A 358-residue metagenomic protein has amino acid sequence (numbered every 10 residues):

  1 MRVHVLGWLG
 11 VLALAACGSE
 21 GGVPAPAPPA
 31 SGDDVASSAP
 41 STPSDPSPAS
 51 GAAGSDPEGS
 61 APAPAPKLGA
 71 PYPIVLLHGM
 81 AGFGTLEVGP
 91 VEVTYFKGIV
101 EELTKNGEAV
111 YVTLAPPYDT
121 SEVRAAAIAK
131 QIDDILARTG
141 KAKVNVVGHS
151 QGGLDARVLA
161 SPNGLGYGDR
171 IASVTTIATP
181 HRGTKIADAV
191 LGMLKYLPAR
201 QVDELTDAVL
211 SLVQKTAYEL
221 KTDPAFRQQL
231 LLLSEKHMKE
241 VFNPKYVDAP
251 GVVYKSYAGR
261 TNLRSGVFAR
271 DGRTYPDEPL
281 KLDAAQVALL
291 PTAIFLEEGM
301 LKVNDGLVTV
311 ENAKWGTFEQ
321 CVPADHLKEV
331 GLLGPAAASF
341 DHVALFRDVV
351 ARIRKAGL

Functional and structural regions predicted by a protein language model:
M1-A15: Sec-dependent bacterial lipoprotein signal peptides
C17-P62: Ser/Thr-rich, Pro/Gly/Ala-heavy low-complexity intrinsically disordered linkers and tails of secreted extracellular
K67-V144: Active-site catalytic motif of lipid deacylating hydrolases and related acyltransferases
H78, A126-L232: Serine-dependent carboxylesterase/thioesterase catalytic core of lipase-like alpha/beta-hydrolase/SGNH enzymes
G79-F83, P116-T120, Q151-L154, T179-G183 (+1 more regions): Solvent-exposed loop/turn segments at secondary-structure junctions within structured extracellular/periplasmic domains
E87-G89, K185-V190, S265-R270: Short aromatic-enriched loop/helix-cap "lid" or pocket-rim segments at secondary-structure transitions that line
L220-T261: A conserved mid-domain beta-alpha-beta active-site/ligand-binding segment of alpha/beta enzyme cores
P244-L358: C-terminal catalytic-base region of ester-bond hydrolases, centering on the histidine of the charge-relay
